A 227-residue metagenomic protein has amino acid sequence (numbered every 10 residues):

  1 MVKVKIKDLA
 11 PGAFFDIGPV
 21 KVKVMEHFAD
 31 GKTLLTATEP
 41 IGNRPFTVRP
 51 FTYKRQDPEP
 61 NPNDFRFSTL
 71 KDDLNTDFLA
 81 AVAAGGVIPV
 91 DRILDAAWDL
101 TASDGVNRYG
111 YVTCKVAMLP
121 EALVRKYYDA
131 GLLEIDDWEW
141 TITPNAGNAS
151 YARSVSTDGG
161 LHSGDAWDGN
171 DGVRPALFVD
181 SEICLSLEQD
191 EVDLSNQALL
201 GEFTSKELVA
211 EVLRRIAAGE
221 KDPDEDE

Functional and structural regions predicted by a protein language model:
M1-Q197: Collagenous Gly-X-Y triple-helix signature in extracellular proteins
V192-E227: Short, low-complexity, charged amphipathic interaction modules
